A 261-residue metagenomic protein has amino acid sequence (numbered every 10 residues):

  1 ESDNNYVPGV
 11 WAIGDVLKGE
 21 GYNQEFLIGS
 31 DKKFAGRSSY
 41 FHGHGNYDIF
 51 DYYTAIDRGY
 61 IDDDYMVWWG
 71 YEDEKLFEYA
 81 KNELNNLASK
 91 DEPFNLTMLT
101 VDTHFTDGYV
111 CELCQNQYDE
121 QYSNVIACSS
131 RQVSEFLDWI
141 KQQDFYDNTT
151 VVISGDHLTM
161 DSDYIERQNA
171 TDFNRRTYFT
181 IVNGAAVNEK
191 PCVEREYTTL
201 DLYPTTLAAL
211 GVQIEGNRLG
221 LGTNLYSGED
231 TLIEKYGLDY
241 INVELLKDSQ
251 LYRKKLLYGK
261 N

Functional and structural regions predicted by a protein language model:
E1-N261: Solvent-exposed soluble domains appended to multi-pass membrane proteins
